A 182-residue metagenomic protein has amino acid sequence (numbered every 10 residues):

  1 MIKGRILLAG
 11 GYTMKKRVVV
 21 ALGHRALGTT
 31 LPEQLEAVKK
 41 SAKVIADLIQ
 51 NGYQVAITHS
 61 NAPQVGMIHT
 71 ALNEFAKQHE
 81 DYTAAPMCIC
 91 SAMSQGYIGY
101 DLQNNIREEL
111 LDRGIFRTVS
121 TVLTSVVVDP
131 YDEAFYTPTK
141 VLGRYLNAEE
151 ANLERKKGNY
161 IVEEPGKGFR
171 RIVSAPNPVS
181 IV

Functional and structural regions predicted by a protein language model:
M1, H69-L72, R107-E108: Short regulatory "switch" loops immediately downstream of catalytic or recognition motifs within protein catalytic
M1-T13: Short, Lys/Arg-enriched N-terminal segments with co-localized hydrophobic residues within the first ~10-30 amino acids
T13-P63, M67-K77, P86: N-terminal glycine-/serine-/threonine-rich phosphate-binding loop
F75-V182: Ligand-binding beta-strand-loop-alpha-helix segment within the catalytic cores of soluble metabolic enzymes
